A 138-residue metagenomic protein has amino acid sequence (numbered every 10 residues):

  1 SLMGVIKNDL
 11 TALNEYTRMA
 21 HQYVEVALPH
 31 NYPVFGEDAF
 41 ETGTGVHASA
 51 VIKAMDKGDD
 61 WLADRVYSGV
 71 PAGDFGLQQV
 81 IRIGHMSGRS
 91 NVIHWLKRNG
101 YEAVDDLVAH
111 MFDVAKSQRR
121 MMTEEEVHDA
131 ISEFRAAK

Functional and structural regions predicted by a protein language model:
M3-K138: A mid-to-C-terminal "edge-of-domain" accessory segment
